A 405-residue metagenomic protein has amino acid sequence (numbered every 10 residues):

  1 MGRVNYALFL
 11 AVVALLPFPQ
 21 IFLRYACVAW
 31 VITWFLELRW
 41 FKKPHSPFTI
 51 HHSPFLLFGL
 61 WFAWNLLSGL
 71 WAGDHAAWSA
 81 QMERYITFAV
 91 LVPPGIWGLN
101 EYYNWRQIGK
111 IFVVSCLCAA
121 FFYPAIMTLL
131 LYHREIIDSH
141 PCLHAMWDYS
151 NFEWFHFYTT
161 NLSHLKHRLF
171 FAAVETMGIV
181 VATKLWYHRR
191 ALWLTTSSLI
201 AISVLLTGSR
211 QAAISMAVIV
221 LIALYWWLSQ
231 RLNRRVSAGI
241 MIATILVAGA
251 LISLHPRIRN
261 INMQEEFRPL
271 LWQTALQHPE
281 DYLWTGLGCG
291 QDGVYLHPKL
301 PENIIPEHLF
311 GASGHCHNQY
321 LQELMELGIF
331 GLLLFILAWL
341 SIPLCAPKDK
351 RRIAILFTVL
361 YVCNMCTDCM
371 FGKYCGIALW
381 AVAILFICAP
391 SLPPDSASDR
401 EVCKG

Functional and structural regions predicted by a protein language model:
M1-A77, G98-R106, K110, H140 (+2 more regions): Transmembrane signal-anchor hairpin modules in multi-pass inner-membrane enzymes, especially those that act on
L10-P17, F62, L194-G208, L360-M365: Membrane-interface alpha helices of multi-pass inner-membrane proteins
A29-F35, V220, A354-C366, M370-D399: Transmembrane alpha-helices of multi-pass inner-membrane enzymes
F58-L60, H75-G98, Q107-I111, C116 (+2 more regions): Aromatic-anchored transmembrane helix interface
R106-F157, S163-Q230, S341, C345: Alpha-helical transmembrane segments of multi-pass inner-membrane proteins
A125, L206-T207, W227-E265, Q273-D281 (+1 more regions): A membrane-periplasm/extracellular boundary helix in multi-pass inner-membrane enzymes that assemble envelope glycans
N262-Q273, T285-L327: Long extracytoplasmic/lumenal interhelical loops at the membrane interface of multi-pass membrane proteins
E326-Y361: Hydrophobic transmembrane alpha-helices and their immediate junctions
